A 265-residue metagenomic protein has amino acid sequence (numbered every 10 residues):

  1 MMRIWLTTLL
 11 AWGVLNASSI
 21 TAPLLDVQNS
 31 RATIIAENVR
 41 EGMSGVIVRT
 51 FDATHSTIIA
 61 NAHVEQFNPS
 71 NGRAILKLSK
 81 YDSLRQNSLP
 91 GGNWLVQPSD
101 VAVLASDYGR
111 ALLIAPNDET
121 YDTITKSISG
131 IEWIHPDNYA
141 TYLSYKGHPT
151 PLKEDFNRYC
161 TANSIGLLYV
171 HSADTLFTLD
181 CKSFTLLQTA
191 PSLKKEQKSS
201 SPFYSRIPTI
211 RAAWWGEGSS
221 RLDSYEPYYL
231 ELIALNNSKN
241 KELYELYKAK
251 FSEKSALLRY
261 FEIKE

Functional and structural regions predicted by a protein language model:
I4-G13: Sec-dependent N-terminal signal peptides
A17-E265: Surface-exposed, polar/charged interaction patches used for macromolecular assembly or partner binding
